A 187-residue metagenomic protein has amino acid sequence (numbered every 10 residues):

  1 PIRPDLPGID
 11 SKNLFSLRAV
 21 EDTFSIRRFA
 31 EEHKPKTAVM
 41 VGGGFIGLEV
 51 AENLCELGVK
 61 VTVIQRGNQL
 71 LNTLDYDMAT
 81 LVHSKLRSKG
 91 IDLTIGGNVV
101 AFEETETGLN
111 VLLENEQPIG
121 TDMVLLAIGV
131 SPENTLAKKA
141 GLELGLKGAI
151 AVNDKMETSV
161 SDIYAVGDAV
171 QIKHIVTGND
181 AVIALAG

Functional and structural regions predicted by a protein language model:
P1, A127-I128, K139-A140, L146 (+2 more regions): Short, well-ordered coil/turn residues at beta-beta hairpins and beta-strand->alpha-helix junctions within
P1-A38, V111-P118, M123-P132, L136-K139 (+2 more regions): FAD-binding core/adjacent interface of flavoenzyme oxidoreductases
I9-D10, L57, K89, A140 (+1 more regions): Short, structured coil segments at secondary-structure junctions
F15, T62-I64, T94, L125 (+1 more regions): Hydrophobic/aromatic beta-strand patches that form the interior of the parallel beta-sheet core in alpha/beta enzyme
I26, G42, M156, D168: Active-site glycine-centered loops adjacent to acidic/histidine catalytic or metal-binding residues that shape
T37-A38, F45-E103, A181-G187: Rossmann-like dinucleotide-binding cores of NAD(P)H-dependent redox enzymes
G42-G47, E116, G167: Conserved phosphate-binding and hydrolysis motifs of nucleotide-dependent enzymes
V152, V166-G187: A conserved FAD-binding loop/helix module that cradles the flavin
